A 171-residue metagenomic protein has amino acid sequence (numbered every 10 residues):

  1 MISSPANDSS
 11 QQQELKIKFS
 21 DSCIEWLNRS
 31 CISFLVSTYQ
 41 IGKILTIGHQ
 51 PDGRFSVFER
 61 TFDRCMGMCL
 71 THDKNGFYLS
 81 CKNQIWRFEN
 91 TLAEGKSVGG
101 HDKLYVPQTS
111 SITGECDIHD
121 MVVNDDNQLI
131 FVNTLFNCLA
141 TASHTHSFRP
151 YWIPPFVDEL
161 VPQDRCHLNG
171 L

Functional and structural regions predicted by a protein language model:
M1-T46, T91-S97: Sequence/structural signature of beta-propeller modules and their immediately flanking N-terminal secretory/stalk
Q11-Q13, G53-R60, V106-S111, R149-V161: A short beta-strand motif characteristic of beta-propeller blades
K16-S30, F62-K74, S111-Q128, V157-L171: Beta-rich, blade/repeat-based domains predominating in secreted/periplasmic proteins but also intracellular
V36-Y39, T71, Y78-N83, V123-N124 (+1 more regions): Conserved beta-strand positions in repeat-built beta-propeller and related beta-rich domains
G42-I44, Q84-R87, N137-A140: Structural signal for beta-propeller blades
H49-P51, T91-L92, S143-H146: Short loop/turn segments that connect beta-strands within beta-propeller blades
G53-V123: Blade-loop segments of beta-propeller domains
L135-F136, H144-N169: Surface loops at the rim/top face of extracytoplasmic beta-rich domains
